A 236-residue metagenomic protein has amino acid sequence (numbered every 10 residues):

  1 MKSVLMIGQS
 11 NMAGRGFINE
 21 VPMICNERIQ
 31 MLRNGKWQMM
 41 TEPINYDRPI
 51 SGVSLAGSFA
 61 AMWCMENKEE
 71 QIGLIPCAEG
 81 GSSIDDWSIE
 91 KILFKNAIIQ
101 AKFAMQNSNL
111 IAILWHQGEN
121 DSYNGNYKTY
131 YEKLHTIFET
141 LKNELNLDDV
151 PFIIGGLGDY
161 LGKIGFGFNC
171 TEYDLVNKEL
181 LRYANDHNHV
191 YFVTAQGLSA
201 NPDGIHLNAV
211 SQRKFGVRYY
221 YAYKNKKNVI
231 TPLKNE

Functional and structural regions predicted by a protein language model:
M1-E236: Cell-envelope and extracellular/periplasmic
